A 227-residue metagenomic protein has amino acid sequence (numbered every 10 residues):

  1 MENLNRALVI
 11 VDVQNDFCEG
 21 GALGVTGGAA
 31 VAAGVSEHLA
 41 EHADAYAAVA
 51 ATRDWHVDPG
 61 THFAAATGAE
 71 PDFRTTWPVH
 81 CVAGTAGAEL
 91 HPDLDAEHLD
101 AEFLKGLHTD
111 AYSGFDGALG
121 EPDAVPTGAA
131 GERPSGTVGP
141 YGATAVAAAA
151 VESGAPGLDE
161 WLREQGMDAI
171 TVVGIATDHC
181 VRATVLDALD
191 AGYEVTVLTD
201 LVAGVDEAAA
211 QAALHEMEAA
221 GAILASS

Functional and structural regions predicted by a protein language model:
M1-E2, A50-D58, A148-A150, V173-V181: Phosphate-binding glycine-rich loops and adjacent basic patches that engage nucleotide phosphates, nucleic-acid
M1-L119, P126-A130, E164, D190-V197 (+1 more regions): Active-site acidic carboxylates
V82, A86, F103, A150 (+3 more regions): Short, well-structured alpha-helical patches and their helix-loop capping segments that border functional surfaces
D110-Q165, A169: Alpha-helical scaffold elements lining the catalytic groove of polysaccharide deacetylases
L162, M167-C180, V197-V202: Glycine-rich anion-binding loop/nest that anchors nucleotide
